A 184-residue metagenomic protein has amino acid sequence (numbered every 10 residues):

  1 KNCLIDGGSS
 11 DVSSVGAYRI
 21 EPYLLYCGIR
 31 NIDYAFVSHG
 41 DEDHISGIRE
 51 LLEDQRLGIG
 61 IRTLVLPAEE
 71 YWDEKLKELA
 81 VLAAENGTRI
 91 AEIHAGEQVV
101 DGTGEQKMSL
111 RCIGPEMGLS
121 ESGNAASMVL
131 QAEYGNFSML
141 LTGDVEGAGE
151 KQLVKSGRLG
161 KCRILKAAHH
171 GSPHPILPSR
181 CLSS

Functional and structural regions predicted by a protein language model:
K1-S184: Non-globular, low-confidence helical/coil segments that flank catalytic cores
